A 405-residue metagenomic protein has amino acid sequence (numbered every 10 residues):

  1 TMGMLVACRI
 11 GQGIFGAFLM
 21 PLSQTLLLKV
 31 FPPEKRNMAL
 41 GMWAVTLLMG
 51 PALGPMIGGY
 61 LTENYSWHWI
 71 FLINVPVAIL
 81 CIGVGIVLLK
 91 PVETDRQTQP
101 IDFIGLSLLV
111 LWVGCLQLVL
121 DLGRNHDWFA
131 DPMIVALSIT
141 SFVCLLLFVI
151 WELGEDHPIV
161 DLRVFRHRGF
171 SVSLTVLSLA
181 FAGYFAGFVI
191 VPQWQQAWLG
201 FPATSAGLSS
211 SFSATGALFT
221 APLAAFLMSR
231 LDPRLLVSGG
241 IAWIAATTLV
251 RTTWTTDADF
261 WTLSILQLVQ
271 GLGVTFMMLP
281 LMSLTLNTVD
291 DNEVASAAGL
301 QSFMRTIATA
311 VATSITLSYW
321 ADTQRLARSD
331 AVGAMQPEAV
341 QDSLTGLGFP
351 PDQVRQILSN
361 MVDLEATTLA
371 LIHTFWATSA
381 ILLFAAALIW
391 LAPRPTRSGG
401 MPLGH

Functional and structural regions predicted by a protein language model:
T1-G105, L122, P132: Helix-loop-helix hairpins in multi-pass membrane proteins, especially solute transporters
G3-A7, S66, I73-C81, I104-L106 (+3 more regions): Transmembrane core module of solute transporters
P33-W43, A203, D291-L300: Loop-to-transmembrane helix entry/capping segments in MFS-fold secondary transporters and related SLC/MFSD carriers
L48-M49, A214-T215, I307: Short hydrophobic/small-residue motifs within alpha-helical transmembrane segments of multi-pass transporter-like
P51-P55, N64, L263-D342: Small-residue-rich alpha-helical segments with characteristic i,i+4
F71-I86, L109, L137-C144, H373-W390: Symmetry-related core transmembrane helices of the 12-TM Major Facilitator Superfamily/SLC fold
L80, M282, R305-R394, G399-H405: Hydrophobic transmembrane architecture of multi-pass small-molecule transporters
G83-P100, I150-I159, L391-M401: Helix-loop junctions on the cytosolic side of multi-pass membrane transporters, especially the intracellular loop
